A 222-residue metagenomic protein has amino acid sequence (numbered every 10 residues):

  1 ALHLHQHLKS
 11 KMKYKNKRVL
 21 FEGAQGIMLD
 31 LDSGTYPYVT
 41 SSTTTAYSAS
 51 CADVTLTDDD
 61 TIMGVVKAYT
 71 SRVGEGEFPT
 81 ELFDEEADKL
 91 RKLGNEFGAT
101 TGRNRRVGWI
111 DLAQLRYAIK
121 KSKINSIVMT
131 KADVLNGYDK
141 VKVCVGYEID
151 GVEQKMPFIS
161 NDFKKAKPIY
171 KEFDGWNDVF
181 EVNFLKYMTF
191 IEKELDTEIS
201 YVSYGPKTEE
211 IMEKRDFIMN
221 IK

Functional and structural regions predicted by a protein language model:
A1-K222: Non-transmembrane, aqueous-exposed alpha-helical and coiled segments at domain scale
